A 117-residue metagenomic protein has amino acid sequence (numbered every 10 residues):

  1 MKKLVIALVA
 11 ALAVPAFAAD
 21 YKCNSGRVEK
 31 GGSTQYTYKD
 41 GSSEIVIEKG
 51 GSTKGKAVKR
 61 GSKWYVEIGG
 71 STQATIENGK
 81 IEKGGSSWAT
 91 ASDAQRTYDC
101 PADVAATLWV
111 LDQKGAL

Functional and structural regions predicted by a protein language model:
M1-L4: Positively charged n-region of N-terminal signal peptides that target proteins for export
I6-F17: Hydrophobic h-region of N-terminal signal peptides that target proteins for export in Gram-negative bacteria
A19-L117: Intrinsically disordered, low-complexity proline/glycine-rich segments
